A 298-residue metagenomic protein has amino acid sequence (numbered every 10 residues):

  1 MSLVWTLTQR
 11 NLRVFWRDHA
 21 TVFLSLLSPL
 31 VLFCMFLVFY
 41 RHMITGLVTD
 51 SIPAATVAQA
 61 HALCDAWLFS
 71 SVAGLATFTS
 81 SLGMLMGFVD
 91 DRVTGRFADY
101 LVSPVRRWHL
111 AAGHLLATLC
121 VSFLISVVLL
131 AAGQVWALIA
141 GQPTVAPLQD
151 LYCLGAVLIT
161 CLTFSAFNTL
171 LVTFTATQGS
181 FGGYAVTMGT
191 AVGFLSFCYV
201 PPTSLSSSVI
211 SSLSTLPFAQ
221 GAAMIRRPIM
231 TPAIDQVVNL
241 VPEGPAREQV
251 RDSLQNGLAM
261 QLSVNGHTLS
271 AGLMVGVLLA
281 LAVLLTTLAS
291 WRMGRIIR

Functional and structural regions predicted by a protein language model:
M1-Q9, F164, S212-T215: Short, membrane-interfacial amphipathic segments enriched in basic
Q9-V31, G272, R295-R298: Membrane-interface helix starts
R17-L47, C64-S80, F123-S126, T187-S196 (+1 more regions): Hydrophobic alpha-helical transmembrane segments of multi-pass membrane transport/permease proteins
V31-M35, H61-A140: Hydrophobic alpha-helical transmembrane segments of multi-pass membrane transport proteins
C34-T45, V172-A233: Transmembrane helix segments
L47-A60: Perimembrane loop-to-helix junctions flanking transmembrane segments
R107, L115-S196, A271, V275 (+1 more regions): Alpha-helical transmembrane segments and their short interhelical loops
R227, T231-R298: Alpha-helical transmembrane segments of multi-pass membrane transporters/translocases
